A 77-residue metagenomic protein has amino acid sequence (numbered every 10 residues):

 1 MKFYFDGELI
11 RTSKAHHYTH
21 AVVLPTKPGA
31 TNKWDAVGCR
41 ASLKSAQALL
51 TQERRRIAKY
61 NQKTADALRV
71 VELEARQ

Functional and structural regions predicted by a protein language model:
M1-S13, W34-G38, L43-Q77: Short, mixed-charge low-complexity intrinsically disordered segments
F3-G7, H20-P25: A short beta-strand micro-motif
A15-H16, V23-T31, L73-R76: Short, flexible beta-strand-to-coil junctions
